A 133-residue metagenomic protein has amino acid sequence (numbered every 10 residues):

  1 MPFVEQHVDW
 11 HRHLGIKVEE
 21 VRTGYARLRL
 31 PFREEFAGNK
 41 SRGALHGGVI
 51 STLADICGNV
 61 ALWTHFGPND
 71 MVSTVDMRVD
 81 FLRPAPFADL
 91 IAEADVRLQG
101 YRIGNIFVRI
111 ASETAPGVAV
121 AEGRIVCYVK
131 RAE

Functional and structural regions predicted by a protein language model:
M1-H11: Extreme N-terminal tail/first-helix region
R12-L14, G24-A26, M71-M77, A88 (+2 more regions): A generic structural signal for short beta-strands and their flanking turns/coil linkers
G15-A44: Catalytic strand-loop segment that frames the active site of acyl-thioester-processing enzymes
L30-F32, F81, V129: Hydrophobic residues in beta-strands and at strand termini
E34-F36, V60, V129-R131: Feature marks short, surface-exposed loop/turn motifs that line or immediately flank catalytic pockets and channel
R42-D55, N59: Compact, glycine-rich, soluble single-domain proteins
N59-I91, V96: Hydrophobic beta-strand-centered segment that forms part of the acyl-chain substrate-binding groove
A85-F87, I91, D95-E133: HotDog/MaoC-like acyl-thioester-processing domains
